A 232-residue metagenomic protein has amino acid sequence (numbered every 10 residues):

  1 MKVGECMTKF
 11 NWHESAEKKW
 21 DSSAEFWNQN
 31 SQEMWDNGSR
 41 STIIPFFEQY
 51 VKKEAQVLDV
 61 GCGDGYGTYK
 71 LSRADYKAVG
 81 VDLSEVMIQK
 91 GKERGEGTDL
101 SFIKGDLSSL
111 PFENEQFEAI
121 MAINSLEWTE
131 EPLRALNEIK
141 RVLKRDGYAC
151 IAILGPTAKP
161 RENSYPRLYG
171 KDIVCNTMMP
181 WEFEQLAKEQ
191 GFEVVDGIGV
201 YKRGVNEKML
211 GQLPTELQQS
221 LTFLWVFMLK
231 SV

Functional and structural regions predicted by a protein language model:
K2-K52, K70, R94, M209-T222: Conserved class I S-adenosyl-L-methionine
L58-V60, D64-S109: Class I SAM-dependent methyltransferase SAM/SAH-binding core
M121: A conserved beta-strand element that flanks and buttresses the S-adenosyl-L-methionine
N124-S125: Short catalytic micro-motifs in class I SAM-dependent methyltransferases
L133-R145: A short glycine-rich, Lys/Arg-flanked "PGG" loop and its adjoining helix->strand segment in the class I
G147-I153: Conserved beta-strand signature within the Rossmann-like core of class I S-adenosyl-L-methionine
L154-V174: Short, glycine-/aromatic-enriched active-site segment of Class I SAM-dependent methyltransferases
C175-G191, D196-G197: Short alpha-helix
